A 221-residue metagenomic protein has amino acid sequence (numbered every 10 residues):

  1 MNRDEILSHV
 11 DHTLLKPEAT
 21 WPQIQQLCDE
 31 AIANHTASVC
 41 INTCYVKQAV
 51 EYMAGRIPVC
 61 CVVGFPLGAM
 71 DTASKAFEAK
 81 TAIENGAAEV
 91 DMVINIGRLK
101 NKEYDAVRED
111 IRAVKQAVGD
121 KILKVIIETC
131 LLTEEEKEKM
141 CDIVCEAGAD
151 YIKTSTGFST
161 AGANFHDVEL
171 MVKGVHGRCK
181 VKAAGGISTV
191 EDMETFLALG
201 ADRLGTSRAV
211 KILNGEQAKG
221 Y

Functional and structural regions predicted by a protein language model:
M1-N34, C44-V181, T189-G215, G220-Y221: Alpha/beta enzyme core
I41, A184: Small/polar loops that bind or transfer phosphate-bearing groups
